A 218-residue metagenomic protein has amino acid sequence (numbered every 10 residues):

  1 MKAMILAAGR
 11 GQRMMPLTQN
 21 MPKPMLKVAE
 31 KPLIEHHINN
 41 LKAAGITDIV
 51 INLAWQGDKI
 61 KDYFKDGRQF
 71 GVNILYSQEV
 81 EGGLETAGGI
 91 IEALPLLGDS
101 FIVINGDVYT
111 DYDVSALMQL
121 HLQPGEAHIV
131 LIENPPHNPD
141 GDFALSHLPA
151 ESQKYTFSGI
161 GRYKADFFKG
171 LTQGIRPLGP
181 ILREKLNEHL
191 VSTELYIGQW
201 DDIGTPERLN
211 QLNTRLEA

Functional and structural regions predicted by a protein language model:
M1-D58: N-terminal glycine-rich phosphate-binding loop and ensuing alpha1 helix
K2, T47-I49, N73, E126-A127 (+1 more regions): Residues at the starts of beta-strands that form the adenosine-phosphate
L6, A29, I51-L53, Q78 (+3 more regions): Small/polar loops that bind or transfer phosphate-bearing groups
R13, K59-D62, E92, D113 (+2 more regions): Phosphate- and divalent-cation-binding pockets in alpha/beta enzyme and binding domains that engage nucleotide-derived
E35, A87, G179: Glycine-rich phosphate-binding loop at the start of an alpha helix
K61, K65-D142: Conserved beta-loop-beta/alpha segment of the NTase-like Rossmann-fold superfamily that binds/positions NTPs
I102, Y109, S115-L122, N134-H137 (+1 more regions): Catalytic-core segments of class I nucleotidyltransferases/pyrophosphorylases that form NMP-activated intermediates
